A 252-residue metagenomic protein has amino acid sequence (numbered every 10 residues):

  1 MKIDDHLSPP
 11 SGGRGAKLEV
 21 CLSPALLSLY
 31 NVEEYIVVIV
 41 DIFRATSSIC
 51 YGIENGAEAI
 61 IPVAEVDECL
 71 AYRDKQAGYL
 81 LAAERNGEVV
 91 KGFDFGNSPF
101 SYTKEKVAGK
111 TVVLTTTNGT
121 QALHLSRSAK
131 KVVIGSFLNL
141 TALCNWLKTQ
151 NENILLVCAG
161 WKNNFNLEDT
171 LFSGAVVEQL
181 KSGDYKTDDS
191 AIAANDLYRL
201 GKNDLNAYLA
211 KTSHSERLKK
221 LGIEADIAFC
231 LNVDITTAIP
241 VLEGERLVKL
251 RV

Functional and structural regions predicted by a protein language model:
I3, A16-C21: N- or domain-start disorder-to-order transition segments that initiate the globular core
S11-R14: Glycine-biased, low-complexity coil/linker segments
L18-E19, Y35-V38, E58-I60, G78-L81 (+5 more regions): Structural motif
E19-S28, A45-A57, D67-V112, T120 (+1 more regions): Residues that scaffold, gate, or flank divalent-cation-dependent active/transport sites
Y35-I49: N-terminal glycine-rich anion-binding loops that anchor highly charged ligand groups
G92-K131, N145, Q150-N151, L167-V252: Long, charged alpha-helical interface segments
T116-N118, S136, C158-G160: Short, structured patches in soluble enzyme cores that scaffold and shape functional sites
A159-D169: Phosphate/ribose-phosphate-bearing ligand recognition and processing surfaces, centered on ADP-ribose/NAD(+/P+) systems
